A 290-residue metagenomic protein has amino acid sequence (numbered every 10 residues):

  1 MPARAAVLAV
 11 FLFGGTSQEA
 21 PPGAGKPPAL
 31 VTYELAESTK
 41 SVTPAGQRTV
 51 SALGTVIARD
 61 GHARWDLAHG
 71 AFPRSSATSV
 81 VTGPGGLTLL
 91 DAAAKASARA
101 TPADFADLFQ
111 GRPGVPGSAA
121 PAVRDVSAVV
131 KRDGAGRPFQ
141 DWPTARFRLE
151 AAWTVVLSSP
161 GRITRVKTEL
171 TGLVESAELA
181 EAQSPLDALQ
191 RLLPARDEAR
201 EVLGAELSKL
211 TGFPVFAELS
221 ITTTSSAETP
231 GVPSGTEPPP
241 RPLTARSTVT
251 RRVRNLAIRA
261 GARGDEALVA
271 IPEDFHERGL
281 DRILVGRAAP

Functional and structural regions predicted by a protein language model:
M1-A5, D141: Positively charged n-region of N-terminal signal peptides that target proteins for export
R4-P27: Bacterial Sec-dependent signal peptides at the C-terminal "C-region" and cleavage site
G23-P290: Extended soluble regions of mature proteins
